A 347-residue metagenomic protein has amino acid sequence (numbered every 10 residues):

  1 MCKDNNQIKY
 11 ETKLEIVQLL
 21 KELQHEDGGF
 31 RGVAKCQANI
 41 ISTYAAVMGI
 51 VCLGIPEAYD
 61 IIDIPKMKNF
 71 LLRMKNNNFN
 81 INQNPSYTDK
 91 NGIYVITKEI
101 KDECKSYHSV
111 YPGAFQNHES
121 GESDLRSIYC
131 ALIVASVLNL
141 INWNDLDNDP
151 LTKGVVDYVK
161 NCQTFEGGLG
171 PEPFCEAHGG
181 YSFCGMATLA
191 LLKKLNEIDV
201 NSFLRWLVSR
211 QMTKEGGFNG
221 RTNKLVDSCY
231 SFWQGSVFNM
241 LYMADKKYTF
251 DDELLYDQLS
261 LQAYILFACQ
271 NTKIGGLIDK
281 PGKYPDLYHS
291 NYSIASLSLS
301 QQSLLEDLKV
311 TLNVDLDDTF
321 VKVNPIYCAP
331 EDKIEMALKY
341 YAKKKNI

Functional and structural regions predicted by a protein language model:
M1, C52, Y59-L72, N84-K105 (+4 more regions): Terminal, non-catalytic domain-edge segments
M1-N117: Eukaryotic helix-linker segments that join adjacent hydrophobic helices
N6-Q7, G29, P56-A58, N142-D145 (+3 more regions): Alpha-solenoid ARM/HEAT helical repeat scaffolds used for protein-protein interactions
L23-Q24, K75, Q163, Q211 (+1 more regions): Glutamine-centric residue-chemistry signal
D27-I41, F115-L125, L169-G179, G217-Y230 (+1 more regions): Solvent-exposed loop and edge beta-strand segments that line ligand/cofactor-binding and catalytic clefts
T43-A46, I128-A131, S182-G185, S231-Q234 (+1 more regions): Residue-level detector of extended alpha-helical repeat arrays and alpha-solenoid scaffolds
F79, W143-L146, E197: Proline-centered turn/helix-capping motifs that create local helix->coil transitions or kinks
N84, D89-Y181: Solenoidal tandem-repeat scaffolds enriched in leucines and small polar residues
